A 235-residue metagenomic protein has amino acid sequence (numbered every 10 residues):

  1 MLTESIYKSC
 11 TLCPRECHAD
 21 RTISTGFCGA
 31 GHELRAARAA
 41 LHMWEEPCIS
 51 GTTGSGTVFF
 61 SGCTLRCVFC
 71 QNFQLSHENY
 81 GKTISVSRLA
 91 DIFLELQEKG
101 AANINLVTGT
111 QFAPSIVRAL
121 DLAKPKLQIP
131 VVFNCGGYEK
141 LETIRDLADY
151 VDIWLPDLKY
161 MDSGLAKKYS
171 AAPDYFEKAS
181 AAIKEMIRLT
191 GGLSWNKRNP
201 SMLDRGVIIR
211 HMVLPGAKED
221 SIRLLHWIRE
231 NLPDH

Functional and structural regions predicted by a protein language model:
M1-T64, V68, N72-N79: N-terminal [4Fe-4S]-dependent radical SAM core
S5-K8, I23, I84, Q111 (+1 more regions): Conserved active-site and cofactor/substrate-binding residues in soluble primary-metabolism enzymes
L75-T83, N103-N105: Glycine-rich phosphate-binding "P-loop"
V86-R88: Glycine-rich anion/phosphate-binding loops
D91-H235: Conserved AdoMet/S-adenosylmethionine-binding subsite of the radical SAM
